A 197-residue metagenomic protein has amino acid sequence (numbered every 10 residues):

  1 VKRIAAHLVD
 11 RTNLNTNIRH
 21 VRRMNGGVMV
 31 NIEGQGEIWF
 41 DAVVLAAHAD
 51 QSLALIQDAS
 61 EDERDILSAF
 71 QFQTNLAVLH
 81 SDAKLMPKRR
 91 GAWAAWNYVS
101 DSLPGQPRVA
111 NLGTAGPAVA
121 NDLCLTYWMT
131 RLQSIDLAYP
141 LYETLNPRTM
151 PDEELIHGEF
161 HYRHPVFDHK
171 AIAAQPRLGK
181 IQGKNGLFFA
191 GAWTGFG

Functional and structural regions predicted by a protein language model:
K2: Active-site phosphate/pyrophosphate- and oxyanion-stabilizing loops and adjacent acidic/basic residues in soluble
A5-A6, E37: Alpha-helix termination/capping residues and helix-transition junctions
H7-R19: A conserved beta-strand/loop element that lines the FAD pocket in flavoprotein oxidoreductases
L8-V9, F40-D41, K184: Short, well-ordered alpha-helix to beta-strand connector turns
T12-L14, L45, F189: A structural signal for the hydrophobic beta-strands that form the central parallel beta-sheet of Rossmann-like
N15-N17, E33, A190: Conserved beta-strand termini and adjacent loop/short-helix elements that scaffold enzyme active sites in alpha/beta
R19-R163: Mid-domain catalytic core of redox enzymes that form a hydrophobic substrate pocket/lid adjacent to a catalytic redox
T149-G197: C-terminal catalytic lobe of FAD-dependent flavoproteins
